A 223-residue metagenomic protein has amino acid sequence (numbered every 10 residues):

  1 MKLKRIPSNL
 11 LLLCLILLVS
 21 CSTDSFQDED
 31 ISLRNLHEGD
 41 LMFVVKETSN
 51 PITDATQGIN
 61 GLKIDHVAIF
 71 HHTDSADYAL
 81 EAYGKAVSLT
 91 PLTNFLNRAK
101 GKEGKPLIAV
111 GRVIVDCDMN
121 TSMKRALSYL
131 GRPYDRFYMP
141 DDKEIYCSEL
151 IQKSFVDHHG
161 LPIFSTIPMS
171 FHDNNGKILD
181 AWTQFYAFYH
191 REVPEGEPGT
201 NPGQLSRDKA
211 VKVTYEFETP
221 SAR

Functional and structural regions predicted by a protein language model:
K2-L10: Bacterial N-terminal signal peptides that target proteins for export
L17-S20: C-terminal motif of bacterial Sec signal peptides marking the signal peptidase cleavage site
S22-D24: Bacterial signal peptide processing site
D30-N35, I59-G61: Short, surface-exposed secondary-structure edge patches
E38-D40: Loop/turn positions that initiate beta-strands
V44-V110, Y134-D142: Glycine-rich catalytic cores of cysteine/serine-nucleophile enzymes that process amide/ester linkages in cell-envelope
P51-T53, K105-M169: Active-site nucleophile-His-acid catalytic modules used for acyl/amide transfer and hydrolysis across diverse enzymes
D142-R223: Activation targets extended, charge/polar-rich intrinsically disordered C-terminal tails
